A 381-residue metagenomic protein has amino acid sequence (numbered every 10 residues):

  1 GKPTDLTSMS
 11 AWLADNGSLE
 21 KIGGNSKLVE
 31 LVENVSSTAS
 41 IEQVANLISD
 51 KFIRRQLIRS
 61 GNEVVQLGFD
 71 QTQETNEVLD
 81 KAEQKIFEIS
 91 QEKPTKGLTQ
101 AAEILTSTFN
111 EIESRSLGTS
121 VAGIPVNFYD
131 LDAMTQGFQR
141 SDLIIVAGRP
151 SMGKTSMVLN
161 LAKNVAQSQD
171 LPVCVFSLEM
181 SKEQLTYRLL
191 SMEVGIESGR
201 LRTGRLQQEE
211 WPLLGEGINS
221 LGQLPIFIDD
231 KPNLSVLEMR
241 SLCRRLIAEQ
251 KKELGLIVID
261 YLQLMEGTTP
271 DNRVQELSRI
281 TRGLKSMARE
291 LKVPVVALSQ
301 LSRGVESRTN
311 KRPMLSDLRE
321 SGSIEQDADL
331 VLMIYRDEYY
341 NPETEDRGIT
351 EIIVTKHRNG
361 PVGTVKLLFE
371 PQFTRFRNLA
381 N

Functional and structural regions predicted by a protein language model:
G1-I53: Noncatalytic partner-interaction/assembly domains of nucleic-acid and motor enzyme complexes, especially the accessory
E33-I104: Interdomain "pre-motor" coupling segment immediately N-terminal to P-loop NTPase/helicase cores
S37-T38, S151, M180-E183, S191 (+7 more regions): Conserved nucleotide-binding/hydrolysis micro-motifs of P-loop NTPases
K96-I196, G215-E216, Q223-I226: The Walker A/P-loop phosphate-binding site
L131, D260, D329: Non-catalytic, usually N-terminal nucleic-acid engagement modules in DNA/RNA processing proteins
A133, N164-E253, G267, T364-L368: Cytosolic-facing regulatory segments adjacent to core modules
L237, S241-L254, R282-L291, G304-N381: C-terminal regions of RecA-like/P-loop NTPase motor modules
R244-R245, E253-A297: Helical hairpin unit composed of two closely spaced alpha helices linked by a short loop
